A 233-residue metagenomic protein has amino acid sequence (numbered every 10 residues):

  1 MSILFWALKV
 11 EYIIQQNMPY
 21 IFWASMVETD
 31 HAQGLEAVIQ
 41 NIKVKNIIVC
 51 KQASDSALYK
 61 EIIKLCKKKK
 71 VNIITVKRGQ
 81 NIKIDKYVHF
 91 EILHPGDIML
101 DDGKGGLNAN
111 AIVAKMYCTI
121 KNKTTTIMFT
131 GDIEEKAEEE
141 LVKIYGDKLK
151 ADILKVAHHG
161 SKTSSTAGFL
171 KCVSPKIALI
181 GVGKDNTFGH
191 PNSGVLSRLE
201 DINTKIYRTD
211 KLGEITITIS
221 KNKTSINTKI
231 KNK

Functional and structural regions predicted by a protein language model:
M1-K233: Non-globular, low-confidence helical/coil segments that flank catalytic cores
